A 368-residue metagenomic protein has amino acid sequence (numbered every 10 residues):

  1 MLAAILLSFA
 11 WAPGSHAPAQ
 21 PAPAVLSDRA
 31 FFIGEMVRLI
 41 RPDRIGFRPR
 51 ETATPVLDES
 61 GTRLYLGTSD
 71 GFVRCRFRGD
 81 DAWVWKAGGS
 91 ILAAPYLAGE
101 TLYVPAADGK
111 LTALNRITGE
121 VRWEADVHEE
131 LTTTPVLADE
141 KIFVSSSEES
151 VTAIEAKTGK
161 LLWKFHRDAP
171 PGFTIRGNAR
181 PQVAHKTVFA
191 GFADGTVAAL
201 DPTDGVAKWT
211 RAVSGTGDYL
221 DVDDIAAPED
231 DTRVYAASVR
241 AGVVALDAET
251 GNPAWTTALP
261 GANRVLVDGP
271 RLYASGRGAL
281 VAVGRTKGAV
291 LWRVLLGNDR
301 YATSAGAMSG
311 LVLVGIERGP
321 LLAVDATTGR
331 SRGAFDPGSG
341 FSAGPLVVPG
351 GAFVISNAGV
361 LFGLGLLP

Functional and structural regions predicted by a protein language model:
M1-A10: Bacterial N-terminal signal peptides
P18-L57, A82-A98, V121-A138, L161-H185 (+6 more regions): Extracytoplasmic beta-rich repeat domains
T68-S69, A106-A107, S146-S147, F192 (+4 more regions): Structural signature of WD-repeat beta-propellers
S69-G79: Beta-propeller domains
F77-D80, N115-T118, E155-G159, D201-D204 (+4 more regions): Short loop/turn segments that connect beta-strands within beta-propeller blades
P337-P368: Blade-level signature of beta-propeller repeat domains, shared across WD40, Kelch, NHL, RCC1 and BNR/Asp-box propellers
